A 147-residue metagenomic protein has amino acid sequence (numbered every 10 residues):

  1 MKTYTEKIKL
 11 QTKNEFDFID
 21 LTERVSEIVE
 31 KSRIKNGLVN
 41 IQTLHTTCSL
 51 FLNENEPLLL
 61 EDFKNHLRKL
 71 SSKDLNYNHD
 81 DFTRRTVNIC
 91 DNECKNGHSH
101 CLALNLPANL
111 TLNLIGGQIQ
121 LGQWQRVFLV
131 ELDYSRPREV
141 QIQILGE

Functional and structural regions predicted by a protein language model:
M1-E147: Active-site histidine-anchored catalytic micro-motif
